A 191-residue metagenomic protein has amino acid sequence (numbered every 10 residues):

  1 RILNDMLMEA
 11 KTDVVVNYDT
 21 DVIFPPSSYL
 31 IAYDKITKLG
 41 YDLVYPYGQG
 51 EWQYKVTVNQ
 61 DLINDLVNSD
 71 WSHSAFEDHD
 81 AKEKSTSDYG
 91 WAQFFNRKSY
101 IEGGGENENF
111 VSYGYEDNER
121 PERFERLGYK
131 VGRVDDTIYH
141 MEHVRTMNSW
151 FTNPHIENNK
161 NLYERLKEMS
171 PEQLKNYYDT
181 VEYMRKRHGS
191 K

Functional and structural regions predicted by a protein language model:
R1-E9: Glycine-rich, basic loop-to-helix element that forms the pyrophosphate-binding segment of sugar-nucleotide handling
D5, I31-A32, E119-R123: Alpha-helical elements of Rossmann-like donor-binding domains used by nucleotide-donor carbohydrate transfer enzymes
L7, P25-E108: Conserved catalytic core of nucleotide-sugar-dependent glycosyltransferases
T12, G40-Y41, Y129: Short, high-confidence coil segments that cap the C-terminus of an alpha-helix and link into the following beta-strand
D13-I23: Short beta-strand-to-loop acidic/aromatic patch adjacent to the donor-nucleotide binding site
T20, W91, E116-D117: Short, conserved alpha-helical segments within structured domains
D21-I23, Q49-W52, Y100, T137-Y139 (+1 more regions): Short, solvent-exposed loop/turn segments at secondary-structure junctions
S87, N109-K191: C-terminal catalytic/acceptor-binding lobe
